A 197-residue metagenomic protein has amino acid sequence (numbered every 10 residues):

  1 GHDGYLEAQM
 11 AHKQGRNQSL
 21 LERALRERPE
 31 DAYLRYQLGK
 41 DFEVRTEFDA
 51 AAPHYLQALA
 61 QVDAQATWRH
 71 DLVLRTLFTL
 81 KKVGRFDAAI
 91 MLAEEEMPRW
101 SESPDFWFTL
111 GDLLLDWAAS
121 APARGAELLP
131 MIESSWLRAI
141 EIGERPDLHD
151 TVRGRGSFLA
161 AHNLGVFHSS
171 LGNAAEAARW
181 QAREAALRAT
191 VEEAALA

Functional and structural regions predicted by a protein language model:
G1-P53, Q57: Catalytic-site signature of metal-activated, phosphate-bearing donor transferases, centered on the GT-A/GT-A-like
Q14, F48-D49, F86, S120-P122 (+2 more regions): TPR-repeat structural position
P29, D63, T67, S101-E102 (+2 more regions): Short coil turns that delineate tetratricopeptide repeat
Y33, T67-D71, P104-D105, V152 (+1 more regions): Start-of-helix register in tetratricopeptide repeats
T46, A66, G111, D116-A126 (+2 more regions): Short coil/turn linking the two alpha-helices of tandem helical-hairpin repeats
